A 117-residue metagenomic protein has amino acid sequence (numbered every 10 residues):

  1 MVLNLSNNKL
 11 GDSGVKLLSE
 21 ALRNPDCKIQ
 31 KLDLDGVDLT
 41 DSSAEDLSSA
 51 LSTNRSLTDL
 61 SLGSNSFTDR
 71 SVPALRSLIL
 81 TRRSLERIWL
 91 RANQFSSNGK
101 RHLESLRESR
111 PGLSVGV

Functional and structural regions predicted by a protein language model:
M1-L5, Q30-L34, L60-L62, I88-L90 (+1 more regions): Conserved hydrophobic beta-strand positions in leucine-rich repeat
L5-N8, R55: N-terminal cationic leader/targeting segments used for protein routing and processing
N8, V37, N65-S66, N93-F95: Conserved "Asn-ladder"/turn position within leucine-rich repeats
D12-P25, S42-T53, D69-T81, S97-R110: A structural signal for leucine-rich repeat
L22, C27-I29, L57, L85 (+1 more regions): Conserved hydrophobic position(s) of the canonical leucine-rich repeat
S109-V117: C-terminal helix/juxtamembrane-tail motif
